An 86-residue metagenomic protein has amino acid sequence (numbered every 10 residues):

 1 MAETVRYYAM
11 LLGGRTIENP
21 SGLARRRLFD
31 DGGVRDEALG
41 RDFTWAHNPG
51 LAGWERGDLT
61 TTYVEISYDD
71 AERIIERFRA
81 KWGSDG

Functional and structural regions predicted by a protein language model:
A2-T16: Negatively charged, low-complexity tracts enriched in Asp/Glu with abundant Ser/Thr
E3-T4, R25, L59, I74: A general marker of short, structured functional hotspots
V5-Y8, L28-F29, F78: Extended hydrophobic/Leu-rich segments
L12-A46: Short, flexible N-terminal segments of the mature chain
G33-G86: Short, mixed-charge low-complexity intrinsically disordered segments
